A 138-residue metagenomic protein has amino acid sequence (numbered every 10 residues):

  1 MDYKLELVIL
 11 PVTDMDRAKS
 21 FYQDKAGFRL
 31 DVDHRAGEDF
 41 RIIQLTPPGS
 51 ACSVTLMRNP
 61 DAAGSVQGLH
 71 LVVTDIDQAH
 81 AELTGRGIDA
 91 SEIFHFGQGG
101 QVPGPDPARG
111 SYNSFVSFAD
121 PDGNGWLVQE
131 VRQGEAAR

Functional and structural regions predicted by a protein language model:
M1, D61-A62, Q101-V102: Generic signal for short, ordered secondary-structure residues within or immediately flanking folded domains
M1-K19, V66-L69, Q129-R138: N-terminal beta-strand motif that seeds the catalytic metal site of vicinal oxygen chelate
D2-Y3, I9-C52, P60, Q78 (+1 more regions): Core segments of cupin and vicinal oxygen chelate
D14, D75, D120: Acidic di-acidic motifs
R29-Q67, V73, E92, G110-S111 (+1 more regions): Conserved short beta-strand elements that form part of the metal-binding/catalytic scaffold of enzyme active sites
H34, L71, H80-R138: Vicinal oxygen chelate
